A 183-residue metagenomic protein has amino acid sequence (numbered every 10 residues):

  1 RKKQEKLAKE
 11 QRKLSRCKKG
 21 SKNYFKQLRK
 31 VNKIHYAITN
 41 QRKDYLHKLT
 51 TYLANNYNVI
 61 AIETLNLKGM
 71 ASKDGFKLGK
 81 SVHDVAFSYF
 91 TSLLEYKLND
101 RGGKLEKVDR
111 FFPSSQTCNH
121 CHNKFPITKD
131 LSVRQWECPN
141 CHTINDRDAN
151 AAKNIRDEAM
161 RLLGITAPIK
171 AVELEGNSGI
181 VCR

Functional and structural regions predicted by a protein language model:
R1-T91, I165-R183: Substrate-contacting helices/loops that form the catalytic groove of nucleic-acid and nucleotide-polymer processing
S81-R183: Positively charged, low-complexity nucleic-acid-binding target-recognition regions
